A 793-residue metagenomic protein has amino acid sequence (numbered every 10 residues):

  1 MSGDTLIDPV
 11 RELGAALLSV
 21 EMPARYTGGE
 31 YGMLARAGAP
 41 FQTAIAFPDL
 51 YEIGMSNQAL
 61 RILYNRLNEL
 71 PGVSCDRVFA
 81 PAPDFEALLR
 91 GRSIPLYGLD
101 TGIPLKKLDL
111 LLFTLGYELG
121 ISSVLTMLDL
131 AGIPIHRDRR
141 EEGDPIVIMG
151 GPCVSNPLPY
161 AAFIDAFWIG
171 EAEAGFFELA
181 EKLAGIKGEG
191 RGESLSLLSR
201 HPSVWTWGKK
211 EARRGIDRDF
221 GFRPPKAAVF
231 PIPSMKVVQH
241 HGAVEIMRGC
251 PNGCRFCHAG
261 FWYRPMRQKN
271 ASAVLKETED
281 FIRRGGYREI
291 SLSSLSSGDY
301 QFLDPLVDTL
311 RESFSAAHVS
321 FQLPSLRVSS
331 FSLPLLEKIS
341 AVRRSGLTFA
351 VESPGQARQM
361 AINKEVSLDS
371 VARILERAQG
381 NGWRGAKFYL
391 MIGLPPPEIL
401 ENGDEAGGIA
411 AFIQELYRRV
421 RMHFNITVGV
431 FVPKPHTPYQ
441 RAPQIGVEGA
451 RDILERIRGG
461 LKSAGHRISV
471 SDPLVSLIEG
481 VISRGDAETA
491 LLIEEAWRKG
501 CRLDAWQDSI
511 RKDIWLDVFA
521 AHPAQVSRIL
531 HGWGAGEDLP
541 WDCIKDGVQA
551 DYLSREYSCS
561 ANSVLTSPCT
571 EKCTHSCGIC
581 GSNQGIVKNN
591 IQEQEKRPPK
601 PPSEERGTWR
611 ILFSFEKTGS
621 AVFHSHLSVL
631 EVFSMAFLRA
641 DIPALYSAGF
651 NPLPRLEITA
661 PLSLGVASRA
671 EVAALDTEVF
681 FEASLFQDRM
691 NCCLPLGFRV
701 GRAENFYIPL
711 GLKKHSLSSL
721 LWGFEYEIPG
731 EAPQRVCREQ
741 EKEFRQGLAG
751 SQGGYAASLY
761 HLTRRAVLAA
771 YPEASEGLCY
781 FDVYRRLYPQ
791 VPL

Functional and structural regions predicted by a protein language model:
G14-A44, Y51-E52, T206-A243, D546-S560: N-terminal [4Fe-4S]-dependent radical SAM core
T43-D49, L67, P231-F256, I282 (+1 more regions): N-terminal pre-triad scaffold of radical SAM enzymes
I45-A46, L50, L119, D280-N425: Conserved SAM/AdoMet-binding glycine-rich loop
P81-A212, P438-D486, L491-Q507: Glycine-rich beta-alpha loop elements in corrinoid/cobalamin-binding modules across cobalamin-dependent enzymes
V237-S272, S576-N589: Canonical Radical SAM [4Fe-4S] cluster-binding loop centered on the CxxxCxxC motif and its immediate flanking residues
C257, W533-P598: Cysteine-cluster motifs in flexible loop/terminal segments that predominantly coordinate metals
F431-P435, A644-E678: Short, charge-patterned binding micro-sites
E605-T608, F623-S625, V629-E631, L653 (+1 more regions): Core RNA-modification/binding signature centered on pseudouridine synthases
